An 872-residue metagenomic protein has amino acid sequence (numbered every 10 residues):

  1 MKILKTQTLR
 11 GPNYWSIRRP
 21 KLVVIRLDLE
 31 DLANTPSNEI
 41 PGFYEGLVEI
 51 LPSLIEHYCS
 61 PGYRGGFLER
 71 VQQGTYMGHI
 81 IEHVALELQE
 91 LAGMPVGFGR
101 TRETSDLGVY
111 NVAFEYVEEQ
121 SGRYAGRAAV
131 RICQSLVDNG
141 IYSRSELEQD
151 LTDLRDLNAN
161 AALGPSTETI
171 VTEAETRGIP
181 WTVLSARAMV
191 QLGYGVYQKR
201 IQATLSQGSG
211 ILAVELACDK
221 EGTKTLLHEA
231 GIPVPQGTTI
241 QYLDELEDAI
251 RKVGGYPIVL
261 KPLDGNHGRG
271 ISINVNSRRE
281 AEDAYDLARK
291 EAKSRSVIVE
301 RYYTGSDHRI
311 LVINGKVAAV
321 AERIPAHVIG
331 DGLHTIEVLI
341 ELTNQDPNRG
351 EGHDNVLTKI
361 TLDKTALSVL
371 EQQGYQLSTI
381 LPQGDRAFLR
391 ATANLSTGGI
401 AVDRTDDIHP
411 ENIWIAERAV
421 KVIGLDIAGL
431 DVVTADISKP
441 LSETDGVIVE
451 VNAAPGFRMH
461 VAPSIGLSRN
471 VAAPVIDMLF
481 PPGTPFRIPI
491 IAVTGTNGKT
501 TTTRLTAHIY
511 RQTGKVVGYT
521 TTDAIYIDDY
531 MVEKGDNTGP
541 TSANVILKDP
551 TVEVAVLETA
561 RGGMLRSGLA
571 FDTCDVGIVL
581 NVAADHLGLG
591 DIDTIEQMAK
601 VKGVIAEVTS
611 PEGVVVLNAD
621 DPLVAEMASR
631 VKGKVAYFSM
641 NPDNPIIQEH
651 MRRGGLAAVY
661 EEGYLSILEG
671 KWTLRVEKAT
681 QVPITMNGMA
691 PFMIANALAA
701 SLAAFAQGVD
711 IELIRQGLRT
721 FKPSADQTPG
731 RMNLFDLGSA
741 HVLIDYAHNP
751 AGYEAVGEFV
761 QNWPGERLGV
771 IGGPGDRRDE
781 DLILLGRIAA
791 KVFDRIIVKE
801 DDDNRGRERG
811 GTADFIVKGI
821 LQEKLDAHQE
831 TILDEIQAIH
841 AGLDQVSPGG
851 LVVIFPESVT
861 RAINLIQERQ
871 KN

Functional and structural regions predicted by a protein language model:
M1-T176, K316-V320, I324-V338, T365 (+2 more regions): ATP-dependent carboxylate activation and anion-phosphoryl transfer catalytic cores that bind Mg-ATP to form
K2-T6, R10-V24, D28-E69, D591 (+4 more regions): ATP-dependent carboxylate-amine ligase
Y44, V196-K364, P410: Active-site nucleotide/adenylate-binding loops and adjacent lid/helix of ATP-dependent enzymes
L107-V109, A113-D248, K252-G254, N266: Conserved N-proximal alpha/beta basic substrate-recognition cap immediately N-terminal to, or forming the N-lobe
A174, D431, T520, E558 (+7 more regions): Residue-level signal for inorganic ion chemistry
P482-I527: Walker A (P-loop) phosphate-binding motif
M531-I646, Q681, P750: Flexible active-site lid/hinge loop adjacent to a nucleotide/diphosphate and Mg2+-phosphate binding pocket
I592-A599, G603, G613, G633-E754: Adenine nucleotide phosphate-binding catalytic loops in nucleotide-utilizing enzymes
